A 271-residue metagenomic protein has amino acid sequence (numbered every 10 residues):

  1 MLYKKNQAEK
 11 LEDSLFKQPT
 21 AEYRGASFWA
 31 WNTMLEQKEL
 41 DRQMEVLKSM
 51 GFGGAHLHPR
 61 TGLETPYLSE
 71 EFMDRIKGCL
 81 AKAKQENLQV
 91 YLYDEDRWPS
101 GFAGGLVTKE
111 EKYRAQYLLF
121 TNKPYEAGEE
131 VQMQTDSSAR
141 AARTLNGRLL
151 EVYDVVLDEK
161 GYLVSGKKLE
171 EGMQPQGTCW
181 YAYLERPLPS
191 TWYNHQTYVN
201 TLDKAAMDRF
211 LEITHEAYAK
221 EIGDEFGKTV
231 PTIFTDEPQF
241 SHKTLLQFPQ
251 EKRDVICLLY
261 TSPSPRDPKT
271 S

Functional and structural regions predicted by a protein language model:
L2-E22, K38: N-terminal carbohydrate-binding accessory modules
P19-N32: Boundary/entry segment of secreted carbohydrate-active catalytic domains
F28-A30, G54-L57, Y91-L92, T232-F234: Structural recognition of the beta-strand scaffold that forms the well-ordered cores of secreted hydrolase catalytic
D41-H58: Catalytic domains of carbohydrate-active enzymes, especially glycoside hydrolases
F52-G53, E86-L88, G227-P231: Short, well-ordered coil/turn segments that N-cap beta-strands
P59-K167, G172, C179-D208, D224: Acidic/aromatic-lined carbohydrate-recognition and catalytic surfaces of CAZymes acting on diverse glycans
M207-P231: An active-site-proximal structural segment forming one wall of the substrate-binding cleft that immediately precedes
Y260-D267: Conserved small/polar residues in nucleotide/adenosyl-binding loops
